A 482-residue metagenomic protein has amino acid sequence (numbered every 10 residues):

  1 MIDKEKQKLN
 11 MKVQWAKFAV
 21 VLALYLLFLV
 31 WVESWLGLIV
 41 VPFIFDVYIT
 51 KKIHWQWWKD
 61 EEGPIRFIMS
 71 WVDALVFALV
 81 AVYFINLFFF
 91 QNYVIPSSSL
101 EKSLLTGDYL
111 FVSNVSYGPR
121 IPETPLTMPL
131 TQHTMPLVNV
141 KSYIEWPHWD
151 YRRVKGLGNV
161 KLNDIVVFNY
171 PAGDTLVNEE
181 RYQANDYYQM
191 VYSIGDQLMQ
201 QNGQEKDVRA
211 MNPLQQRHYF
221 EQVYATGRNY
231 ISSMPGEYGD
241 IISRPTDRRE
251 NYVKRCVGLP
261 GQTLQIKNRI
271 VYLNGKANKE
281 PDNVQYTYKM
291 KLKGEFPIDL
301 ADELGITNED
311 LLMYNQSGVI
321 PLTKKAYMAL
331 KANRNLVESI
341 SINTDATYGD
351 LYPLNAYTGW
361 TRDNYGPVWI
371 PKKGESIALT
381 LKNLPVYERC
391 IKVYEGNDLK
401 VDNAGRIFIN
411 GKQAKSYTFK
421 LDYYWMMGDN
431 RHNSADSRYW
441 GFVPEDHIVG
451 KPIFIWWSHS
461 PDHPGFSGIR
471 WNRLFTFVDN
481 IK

Functional and structural regions predicted by a protein language model:
M1-K482: Extended hydrophobic leader/signal-anchor segments used for secretion and membrane insertion
